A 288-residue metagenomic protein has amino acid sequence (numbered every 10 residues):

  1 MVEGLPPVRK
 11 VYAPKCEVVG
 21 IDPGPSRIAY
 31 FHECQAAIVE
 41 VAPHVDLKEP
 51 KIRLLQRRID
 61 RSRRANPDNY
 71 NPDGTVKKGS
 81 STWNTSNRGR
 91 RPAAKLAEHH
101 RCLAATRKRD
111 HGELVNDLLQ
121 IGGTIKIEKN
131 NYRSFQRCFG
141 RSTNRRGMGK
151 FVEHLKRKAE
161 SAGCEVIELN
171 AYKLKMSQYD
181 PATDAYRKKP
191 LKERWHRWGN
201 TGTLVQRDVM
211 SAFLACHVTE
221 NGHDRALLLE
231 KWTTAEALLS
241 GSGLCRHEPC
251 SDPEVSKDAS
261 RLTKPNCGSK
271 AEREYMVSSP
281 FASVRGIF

Functional and structural regions predicted by a protein language model:
M1-F288: Positively charged, helix-rich recognition surfaces that bind polyanionic ligands
